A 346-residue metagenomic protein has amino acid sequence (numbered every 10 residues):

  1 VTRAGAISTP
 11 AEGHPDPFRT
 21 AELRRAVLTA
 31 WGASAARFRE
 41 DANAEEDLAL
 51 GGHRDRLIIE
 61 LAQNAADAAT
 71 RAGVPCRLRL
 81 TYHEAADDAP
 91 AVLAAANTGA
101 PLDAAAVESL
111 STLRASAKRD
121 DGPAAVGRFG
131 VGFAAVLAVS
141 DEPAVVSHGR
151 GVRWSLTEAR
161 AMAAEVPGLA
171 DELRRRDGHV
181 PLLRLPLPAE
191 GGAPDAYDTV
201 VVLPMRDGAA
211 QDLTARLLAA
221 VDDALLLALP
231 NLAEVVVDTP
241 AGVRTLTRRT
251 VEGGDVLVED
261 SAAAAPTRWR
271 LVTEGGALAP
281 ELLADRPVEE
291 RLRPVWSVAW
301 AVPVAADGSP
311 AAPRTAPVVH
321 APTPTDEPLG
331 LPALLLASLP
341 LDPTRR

Functional and structural regions predicted by a protein language model:
V1-G13, E22-G51, D55, Q63-A66 (+5 more regions): GHKL/Bergerat-fold ATPase module
A69-A72, R114: A generic alpha-to-beta junction signature in SAM-dependent methyltransferases
A72-G73, A106: Conserved ATPase-coupling elements of RecA-like P-loop NTPase cores
V74-H83: A conserved short beta-strand within the histidine kinase catalytic ATPase domain
V92-E165: Flexible ATP-lid and adjacent glycine-rich G1/G2 motifs of the Bergerat
